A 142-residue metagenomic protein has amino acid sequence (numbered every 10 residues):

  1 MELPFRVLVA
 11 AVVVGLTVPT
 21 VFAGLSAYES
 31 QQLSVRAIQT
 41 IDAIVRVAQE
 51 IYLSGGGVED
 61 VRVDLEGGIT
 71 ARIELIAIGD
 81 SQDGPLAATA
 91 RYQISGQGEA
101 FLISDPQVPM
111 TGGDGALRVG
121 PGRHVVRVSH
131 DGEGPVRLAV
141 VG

Functional and structural regions predicted by a protein language model:
M1-G24: N-terminal single-pass transmembrane signal-anchor helix
G24-S30: Aromatic-capped interface at the extracytoplasmic side of an N-terminal signal-anchor transmembrane helix
S30-A43: Alpha-helical transmembrane signal-anchor/signal-peptide segments
T40-G55: N-terminal alpha-helical signal peptides/signal-anchor transmembrane segments
I51-R72: Short, glycine/small-hydrophobic-rich surface segments
I69-G142: Intrinsically disordered, low-complexity regions enriched in Pro/Ser/Thr/Gly and acidic residues
